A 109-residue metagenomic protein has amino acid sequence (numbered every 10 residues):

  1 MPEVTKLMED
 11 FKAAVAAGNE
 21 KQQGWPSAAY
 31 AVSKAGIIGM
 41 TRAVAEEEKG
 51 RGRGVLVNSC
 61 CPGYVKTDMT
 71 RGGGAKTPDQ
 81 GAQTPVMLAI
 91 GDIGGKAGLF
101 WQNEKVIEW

Functional and structural regions predicted by a protein language model:
M1-G50, C61: Catalytic loop of short-chain dehydrogenase/reductase
S59-P62, T67, R71-W109: C-terminal helical subdomain
